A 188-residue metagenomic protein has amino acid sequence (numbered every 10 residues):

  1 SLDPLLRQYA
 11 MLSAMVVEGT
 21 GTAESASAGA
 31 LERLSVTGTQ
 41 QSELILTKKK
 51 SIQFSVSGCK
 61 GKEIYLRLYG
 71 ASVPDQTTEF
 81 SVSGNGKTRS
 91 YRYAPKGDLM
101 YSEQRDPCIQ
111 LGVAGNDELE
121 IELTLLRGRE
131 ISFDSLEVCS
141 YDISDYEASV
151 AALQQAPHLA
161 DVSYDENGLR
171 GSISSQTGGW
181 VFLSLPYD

Functional and structural regions predicted by a protein language model:
S1-D188: Active-site-proximal, structured, solvent-exposed surfaces of multi-pass membrane proteins that position macromolecular
